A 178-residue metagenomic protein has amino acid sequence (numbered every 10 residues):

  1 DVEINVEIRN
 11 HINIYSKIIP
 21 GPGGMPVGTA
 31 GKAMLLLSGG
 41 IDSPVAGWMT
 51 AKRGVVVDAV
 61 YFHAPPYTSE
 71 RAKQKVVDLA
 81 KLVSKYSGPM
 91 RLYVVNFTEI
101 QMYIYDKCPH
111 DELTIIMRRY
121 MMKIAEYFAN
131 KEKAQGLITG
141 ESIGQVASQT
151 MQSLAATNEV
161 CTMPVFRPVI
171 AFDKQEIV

Functional and structural regions predicted by a protein language model:
D1-M34, P44-R91, T98-E99, E159: RNA-binding accessory domains that recognize and position tRNA/RNA substrates
I18-A30, Q101, K107-I177: Active-site adenylate/phosphate-handling loop in enzymes that bind or generate adenylated species
G40: Conserved G/P- and acidic residue-centered "switch" motifs that form tight phosphate/ATP-binding loops in soluble
Y93-V95, F166: General small-molecule cofactor/ligand-binding pocket signal
